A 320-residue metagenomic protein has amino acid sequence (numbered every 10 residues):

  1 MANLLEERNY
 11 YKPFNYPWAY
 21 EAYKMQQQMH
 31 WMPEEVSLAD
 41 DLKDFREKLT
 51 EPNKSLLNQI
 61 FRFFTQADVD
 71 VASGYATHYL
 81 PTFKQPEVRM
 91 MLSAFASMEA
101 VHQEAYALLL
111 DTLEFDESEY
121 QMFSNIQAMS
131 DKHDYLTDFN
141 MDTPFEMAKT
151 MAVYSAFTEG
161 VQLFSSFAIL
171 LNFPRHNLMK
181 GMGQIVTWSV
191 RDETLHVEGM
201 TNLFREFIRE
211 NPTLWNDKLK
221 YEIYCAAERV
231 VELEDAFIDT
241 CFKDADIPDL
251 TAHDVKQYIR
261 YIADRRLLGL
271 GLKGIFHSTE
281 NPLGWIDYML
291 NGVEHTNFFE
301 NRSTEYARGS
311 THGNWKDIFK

Functional and structural regions predicted by a protein language model:
M1-K320: Non-heme di-metal
